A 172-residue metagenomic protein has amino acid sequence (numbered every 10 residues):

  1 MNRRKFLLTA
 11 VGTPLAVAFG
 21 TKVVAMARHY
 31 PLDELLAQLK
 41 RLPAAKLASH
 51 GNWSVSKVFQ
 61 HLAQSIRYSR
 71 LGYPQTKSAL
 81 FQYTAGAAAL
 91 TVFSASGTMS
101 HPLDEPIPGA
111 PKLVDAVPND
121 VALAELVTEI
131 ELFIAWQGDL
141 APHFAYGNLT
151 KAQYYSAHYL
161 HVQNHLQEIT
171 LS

Functional and structural regions predicted by a protein language model:
M1-P14: N-terminal secretory signal peptides and thylakoid transit peptides that target proteins across membranes
A18-A27: Membrane-interface motif at the C-terminal end of an N-terminal transmembrane signal
A25, A44-F93, W136, A141-S172: Short, contiguous alpha-helical
A27-P31, S96: Active-site-proximal alpha-helix that buttresses catalytic centers in soluble enzyme cores
L32, K40-R41, R67, I107-P118 (+3 more regions): Globin-like tetrapyrrole-binding proteins
L36: Metal- and O2-centered redox machinery and metal/ROS homeostasis
G72-E125, F133: Short, helix-capping/interhelical loops that line the mouth of catalytic, cofactor-, or ligand-binding pockets
T128: Catalytic cores of secreted/periplasmic lytic hydrolases that degrade extracellular macromolecules
